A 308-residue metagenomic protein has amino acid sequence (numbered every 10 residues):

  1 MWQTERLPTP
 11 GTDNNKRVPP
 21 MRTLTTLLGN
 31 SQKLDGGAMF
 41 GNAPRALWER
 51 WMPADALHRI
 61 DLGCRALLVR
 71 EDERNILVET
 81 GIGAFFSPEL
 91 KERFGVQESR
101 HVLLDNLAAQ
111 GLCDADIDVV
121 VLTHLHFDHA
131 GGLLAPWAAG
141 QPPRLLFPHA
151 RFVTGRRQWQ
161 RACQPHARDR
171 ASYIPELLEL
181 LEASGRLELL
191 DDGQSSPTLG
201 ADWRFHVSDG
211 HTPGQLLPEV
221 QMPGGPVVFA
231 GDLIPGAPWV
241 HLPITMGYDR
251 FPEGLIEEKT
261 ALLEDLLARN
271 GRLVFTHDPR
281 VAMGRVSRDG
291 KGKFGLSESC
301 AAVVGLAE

Functional and structural regions predicted by a protein language model:
L7-T12: Short, low-complexity intrinsically disordered segments enriched in A/P/G/S/L with frequent Arg, especially at protein
G29-S31, T80-G83, L125, R157-Q158 (+3 more regions): Active-site metal-binding loops of divalent metal-dependent hydrolases
N30-Q110, L217-D232: Conserved beta-strand hairpin/beta-sheet module of binuclear metal-dependent hydrolase folds, prominently
I76-V78, V121, F152, V227-F229 (+1 more regions): Residue-level marker for buried hydrophobic side chains located in beta-strands that build the well-ordered beta-sheet
F94-D105, P223-E308: Cap/insert and terminal regions of metallo-dependent hydrolase folds
E98-L112, D116, R144-V207, E257-N270: Metallo-beta-lactamase
I117-D128: Metallo-beta-lactamase
